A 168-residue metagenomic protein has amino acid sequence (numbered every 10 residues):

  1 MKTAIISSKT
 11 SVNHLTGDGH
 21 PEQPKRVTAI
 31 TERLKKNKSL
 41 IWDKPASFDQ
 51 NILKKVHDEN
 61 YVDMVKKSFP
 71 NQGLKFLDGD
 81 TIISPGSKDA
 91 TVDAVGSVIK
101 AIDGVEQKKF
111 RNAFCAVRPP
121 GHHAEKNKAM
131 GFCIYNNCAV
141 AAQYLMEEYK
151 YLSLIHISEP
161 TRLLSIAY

Functional and structural regions predicted by a protein language model:
M1-H156, R162: HDAC/HDAC-like amidohydrolase catalytic core signature
P160-T161, I166-Y168: Positively charged, low-complexity/disordered segments
